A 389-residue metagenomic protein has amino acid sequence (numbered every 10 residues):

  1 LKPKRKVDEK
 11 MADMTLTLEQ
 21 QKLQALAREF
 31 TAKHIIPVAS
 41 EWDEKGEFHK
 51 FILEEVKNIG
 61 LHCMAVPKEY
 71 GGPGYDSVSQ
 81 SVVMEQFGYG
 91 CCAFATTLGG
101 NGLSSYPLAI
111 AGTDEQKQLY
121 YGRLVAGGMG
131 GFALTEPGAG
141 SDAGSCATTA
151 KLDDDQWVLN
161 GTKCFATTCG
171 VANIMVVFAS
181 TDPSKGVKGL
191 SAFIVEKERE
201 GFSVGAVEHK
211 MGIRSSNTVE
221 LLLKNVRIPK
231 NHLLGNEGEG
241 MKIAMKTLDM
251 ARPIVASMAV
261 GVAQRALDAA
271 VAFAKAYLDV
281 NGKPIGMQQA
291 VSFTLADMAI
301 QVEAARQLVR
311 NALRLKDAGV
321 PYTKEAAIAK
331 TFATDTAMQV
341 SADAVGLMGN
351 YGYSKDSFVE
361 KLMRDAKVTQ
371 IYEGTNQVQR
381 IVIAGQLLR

Functional and structural regions predicted by a protein language model:
R5-F94, A111-Q116, A126-G127, D142 (+4 more regions): Alpha-helical interface subdomain recognition
T97-L98, G138-S141, F165-T168, D182-S184 (+1 more regions): Short Gly/Pro-enriched turn/cap motifs at secondary-structure boundaries
G102-A111: Helix-loop "lid/cap" segments that line or gate small-molecule binding pockets
I110-G112, K151, V177-T181, I194-E196 (+3 more regions): Short beta-strand-to-turn element immediately C-terminal to the catalytic PLP-Schiff-base lysine in fold type I
A126-T135: A short, Trp-centered hydrophobic/proline-enriched beta-strand micro-motif
S145-A147, E198-R227: Flexible, small-/acidic-enriched active-site or ligand-binding loops
Q156, N160-V204: A short core secondary-structure module
L221-I243: Long, acidic (Asp/Glu-rich), low-complexity accessory segments flanking structured domains
